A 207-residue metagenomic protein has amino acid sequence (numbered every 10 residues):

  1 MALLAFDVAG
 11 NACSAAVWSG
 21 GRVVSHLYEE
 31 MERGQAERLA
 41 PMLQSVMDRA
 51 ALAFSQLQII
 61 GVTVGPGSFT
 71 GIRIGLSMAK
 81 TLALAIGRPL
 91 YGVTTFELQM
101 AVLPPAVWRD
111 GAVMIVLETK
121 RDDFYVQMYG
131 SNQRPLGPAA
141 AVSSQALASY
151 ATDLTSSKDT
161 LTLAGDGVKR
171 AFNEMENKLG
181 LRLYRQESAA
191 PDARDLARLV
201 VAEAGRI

Functional and structural regions predicted by a protein language model:
M1-V64: N-terminal beta-alpha supersecondary unit
S14, Q99-L103, A197: Adenylate-forming
R22, G34, P89-P191, G205: Surface "functional belts" at beta-alpha junctions
E37, P191-L199: Short, charged, surface-exposed secondary-structure boundary motifs
M47, A197-G205: Short, hydrophobic alpha-helical segments
A51, R206-I207: Conserved donor-nucleotide binding/catalytic region of nucleotide-linked donor-dependent transferases
I59-T95: DPxDG-like acidic metal-binding loop motif
